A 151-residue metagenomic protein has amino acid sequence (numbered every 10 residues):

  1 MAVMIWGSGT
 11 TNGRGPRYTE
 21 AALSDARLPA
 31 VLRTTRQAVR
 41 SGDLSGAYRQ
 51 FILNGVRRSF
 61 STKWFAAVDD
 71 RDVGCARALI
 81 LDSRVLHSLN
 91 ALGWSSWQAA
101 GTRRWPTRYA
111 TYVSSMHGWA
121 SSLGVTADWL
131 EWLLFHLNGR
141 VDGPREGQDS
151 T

Functional and structural regions predicted by a protein language model:
M1-G13, K63-A67, E131-F135: Short, hydrophobic/amphipathic alpha-helical patches that form generic packing surfaces within helical domains
M1-V56: Helix-hairpin-helix/helix-loop-helix acidic hairpins
T35-V39, V68, L92: Alpha-helix boundary/capping residues
L44-Y48, V68, A99: A near-ubiquitous, low-amplitude feature marking generic local secondary-structure context
S59-T62, D69-T151: C-terminal accessory module of base-excision DNA glycosylases/AP lyases that mediates lesion recognition and DNA
